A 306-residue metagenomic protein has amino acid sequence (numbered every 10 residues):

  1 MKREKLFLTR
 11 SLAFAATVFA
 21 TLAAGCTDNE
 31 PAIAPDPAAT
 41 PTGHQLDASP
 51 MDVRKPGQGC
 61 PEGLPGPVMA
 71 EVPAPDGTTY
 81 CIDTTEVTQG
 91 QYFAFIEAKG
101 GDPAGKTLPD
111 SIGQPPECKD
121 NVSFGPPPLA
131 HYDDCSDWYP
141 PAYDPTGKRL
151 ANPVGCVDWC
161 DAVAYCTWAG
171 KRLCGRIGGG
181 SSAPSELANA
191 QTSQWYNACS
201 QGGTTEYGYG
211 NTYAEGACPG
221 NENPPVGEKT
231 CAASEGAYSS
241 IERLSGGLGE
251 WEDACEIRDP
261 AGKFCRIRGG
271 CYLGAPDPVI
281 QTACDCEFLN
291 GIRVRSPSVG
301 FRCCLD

Functional and structural regions predicted by a protein language model:
M1-A24: Sec-dependent bacterial lipoprotein signal peptides
A23-G59: Ser/Thr-rich, Pro/Gly/Ala-heavy low-complexity intrinsically disordered linkers and tails of secreted extracellular
A24, Q58, T79, P116 (+7 more regions): Extracellular secreted precursors and ectodomains with disulfide-bonded cysteine-rich loops/domains
D28-P31, Q58-G59, G236-A237, P260-D306: Disulfide-stabilized, aromatic/cysteine-rich ligand-recognition loop
G59-Y80: GGW-centered surface loops in extracellular recognition modules
P73-D76, K148-L150, E186-L187, N211-S245 (+1 more regions): Short, well-ordered junction/capping motifs at the entry into regular secondary structure
C81-Y209, D306: Active-site microenvironments of metalloenzymes and redox enzymes
E252-A261: Cytochrome P450 core scaffold surrounding the K-helix E-X-X-R motif and the conserved "meander" helix-loop region
